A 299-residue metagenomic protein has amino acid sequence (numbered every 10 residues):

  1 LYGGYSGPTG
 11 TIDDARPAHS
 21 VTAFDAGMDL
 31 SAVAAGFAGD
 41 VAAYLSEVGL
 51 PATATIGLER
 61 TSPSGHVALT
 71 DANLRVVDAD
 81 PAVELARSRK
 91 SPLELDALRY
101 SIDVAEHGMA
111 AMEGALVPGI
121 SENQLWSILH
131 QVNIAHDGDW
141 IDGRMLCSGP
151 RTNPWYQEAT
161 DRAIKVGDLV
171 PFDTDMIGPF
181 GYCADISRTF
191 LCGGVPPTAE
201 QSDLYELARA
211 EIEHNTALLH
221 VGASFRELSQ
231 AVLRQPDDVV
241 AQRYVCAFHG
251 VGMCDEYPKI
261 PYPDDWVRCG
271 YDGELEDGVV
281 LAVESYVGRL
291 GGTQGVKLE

Functional and structural regions predicted by a protein language model:
L1-E299: Active-site neighborhoods and metal-handling regions in enzymes and metal-associated proteins
